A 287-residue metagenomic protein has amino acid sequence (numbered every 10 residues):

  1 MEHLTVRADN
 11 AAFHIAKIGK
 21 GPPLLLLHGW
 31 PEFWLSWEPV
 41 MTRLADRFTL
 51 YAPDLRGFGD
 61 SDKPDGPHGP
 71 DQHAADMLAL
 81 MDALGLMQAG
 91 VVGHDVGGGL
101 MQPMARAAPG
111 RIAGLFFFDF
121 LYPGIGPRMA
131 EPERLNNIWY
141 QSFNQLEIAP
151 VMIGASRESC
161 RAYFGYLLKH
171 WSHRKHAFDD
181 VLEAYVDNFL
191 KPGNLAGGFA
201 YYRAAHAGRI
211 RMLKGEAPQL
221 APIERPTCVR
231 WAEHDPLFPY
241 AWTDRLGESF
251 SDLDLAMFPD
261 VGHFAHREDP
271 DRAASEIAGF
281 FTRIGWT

Functional and structural regions predicted by a protein language model:
M1-L4, T287: Basic/polar N-terminal segments that are highly enriched at the extreme N-terminus, encompassing both cleavable
E2, A11-F13, P23, Y51 (+4 more regions): Flexible "cap/lid" subdomain of the alpha/beta-hydrolase fold that forms the substrate-access gate
V6-R7, L35-E38, W242: Carbohydrate transferase catalytic cores enriched for Leloir-type hexosyltransferases
R7-D9, I18-G19, L44, A221-I223: Short, flexible hinge/linker loops that cap or flank conserved catalytic cores
K17-D60: Conserved HGGG/HGGXW glycine-rich cap/lid loop of the alpha/beta-hydrolase fold
P31, D46, P109-G110, S251 (+1 more regions): Proline-centered flexible-loop/turn and helix-kink motifs
L253-T287: Catalytic active-site module of serine/aspartate enzymes centered on a nucleophile-bearing elbow/loop
